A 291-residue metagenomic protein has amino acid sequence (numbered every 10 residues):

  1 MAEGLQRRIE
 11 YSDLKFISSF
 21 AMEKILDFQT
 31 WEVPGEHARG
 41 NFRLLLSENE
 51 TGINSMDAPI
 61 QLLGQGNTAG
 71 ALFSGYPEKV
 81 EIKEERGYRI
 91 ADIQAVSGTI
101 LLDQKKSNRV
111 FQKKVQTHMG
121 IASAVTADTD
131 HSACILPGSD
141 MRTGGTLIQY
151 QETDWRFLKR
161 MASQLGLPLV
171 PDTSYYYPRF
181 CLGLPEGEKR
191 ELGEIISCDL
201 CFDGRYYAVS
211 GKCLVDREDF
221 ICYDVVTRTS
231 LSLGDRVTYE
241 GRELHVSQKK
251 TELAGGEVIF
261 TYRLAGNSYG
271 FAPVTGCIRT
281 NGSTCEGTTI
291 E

Functional and structural regions predicted by a protein language model:
M1-E291: Amphipathic alpha-helical and helix-coil boundary elements used as assembly and membrane-proximal scaffolds
